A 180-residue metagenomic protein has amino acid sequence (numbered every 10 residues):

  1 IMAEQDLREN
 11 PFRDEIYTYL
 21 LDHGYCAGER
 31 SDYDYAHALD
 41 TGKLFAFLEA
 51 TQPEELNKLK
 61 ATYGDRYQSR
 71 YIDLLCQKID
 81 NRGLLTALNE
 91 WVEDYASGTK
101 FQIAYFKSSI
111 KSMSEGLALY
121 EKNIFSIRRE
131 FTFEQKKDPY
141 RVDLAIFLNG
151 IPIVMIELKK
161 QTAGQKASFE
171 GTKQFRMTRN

Functional and structural regions predicted by a protein language model:
M2-N180: An alpha-helical interface "stripe"
